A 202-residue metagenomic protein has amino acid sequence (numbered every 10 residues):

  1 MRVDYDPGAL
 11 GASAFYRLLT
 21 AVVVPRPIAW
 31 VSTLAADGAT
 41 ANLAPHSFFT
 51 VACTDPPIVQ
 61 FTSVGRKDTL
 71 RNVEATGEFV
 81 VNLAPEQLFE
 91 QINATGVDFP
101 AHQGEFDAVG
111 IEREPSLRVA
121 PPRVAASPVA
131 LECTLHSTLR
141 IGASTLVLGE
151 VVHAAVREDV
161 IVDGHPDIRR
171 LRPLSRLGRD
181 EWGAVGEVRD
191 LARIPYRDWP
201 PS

Functional and structural regions predicted by a protein language model:
M1-S202: Basic, polyanion-binding surface patches
